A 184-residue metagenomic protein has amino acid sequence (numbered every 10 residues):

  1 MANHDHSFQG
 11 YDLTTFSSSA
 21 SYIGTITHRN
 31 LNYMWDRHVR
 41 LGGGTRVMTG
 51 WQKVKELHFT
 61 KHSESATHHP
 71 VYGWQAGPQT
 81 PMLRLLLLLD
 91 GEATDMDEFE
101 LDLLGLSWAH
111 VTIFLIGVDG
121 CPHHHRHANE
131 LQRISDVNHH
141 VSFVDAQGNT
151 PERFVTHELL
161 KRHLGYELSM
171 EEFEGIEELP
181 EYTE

Functional and structural regions predicted by a protein language model:
M1-I26, L85-L88, L115: Von Willebrand factor
N3-Q9, A76-P81, G105-A109: Intrinsically disordered, low-complexity regulatory regions enriched in Ser/Pro/Gly/Thr and acidic residues
H4-Y11, K61-H69, M170, E174-G175: Short, flexible/disordered secondary-structure transition segments
S21, N30-M82, A93-E98, D119-R126: Von Willebrand factor
G24-H28, M96-V111, L115: Short, low-complexity, polybasic intrinsically disordered segments
T27, V47-G50, R84, D95-D102 (+3 more regions): Alpha-helical interaction elements in eukaryotic regulators
L104-E184: Von Willebrand factor type A / integrin I
